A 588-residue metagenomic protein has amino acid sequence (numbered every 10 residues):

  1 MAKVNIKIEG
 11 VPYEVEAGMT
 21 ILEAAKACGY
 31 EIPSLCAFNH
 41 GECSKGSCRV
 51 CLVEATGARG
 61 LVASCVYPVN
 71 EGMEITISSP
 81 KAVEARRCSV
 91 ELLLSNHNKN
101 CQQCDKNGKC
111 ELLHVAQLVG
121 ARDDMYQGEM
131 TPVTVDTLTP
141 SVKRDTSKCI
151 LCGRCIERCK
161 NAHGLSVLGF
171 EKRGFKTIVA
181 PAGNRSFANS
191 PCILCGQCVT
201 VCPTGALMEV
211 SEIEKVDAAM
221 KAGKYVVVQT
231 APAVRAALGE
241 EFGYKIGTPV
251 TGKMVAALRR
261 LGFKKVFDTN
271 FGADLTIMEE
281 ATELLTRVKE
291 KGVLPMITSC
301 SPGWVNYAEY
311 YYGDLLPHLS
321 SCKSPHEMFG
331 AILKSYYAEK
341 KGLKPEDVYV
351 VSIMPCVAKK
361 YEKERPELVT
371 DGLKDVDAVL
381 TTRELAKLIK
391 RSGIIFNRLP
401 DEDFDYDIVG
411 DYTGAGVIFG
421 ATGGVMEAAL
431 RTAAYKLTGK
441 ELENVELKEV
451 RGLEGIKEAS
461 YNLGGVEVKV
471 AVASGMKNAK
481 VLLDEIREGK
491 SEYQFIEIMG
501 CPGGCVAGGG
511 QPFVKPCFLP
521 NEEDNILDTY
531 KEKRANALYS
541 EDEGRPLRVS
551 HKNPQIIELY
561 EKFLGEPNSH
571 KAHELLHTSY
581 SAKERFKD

Functional and structural regions predicted by a protein language model:
M1-V4, T134-D136, K176-I178, P232-A236: A short alpha-helix capping/helix-coil boundary motif
V4-N5, P12, A17-G72, S78 (+2 more regions): Iron-sulfur-associated redox domains of electron-transfer enzymes in respiratory and anaerobic energy metabolism
N5-I8, T131, T139-V142, A182-N184 (+2 more regions): A short, structure-level motif marking secondary-structure boundaries and short turns
G10-P12, Q102, V135, A188 (+2 more regions): A generic secondary-structure micro-motif detector that highlights 1-2 residue hydrophobic/ambivalent hotspots embedded
V11-Y13, C36-F38, V119, Q127-M130 (+4 more regions): A broad, low-specificity signal for short, low-complexity segments enriched in glycine/proline and polar/charged
R49-L194, T200, T204-V226: Fe-S ferredoxin-like electron-transfer domains and their immediately adjacent linker/connector regions across
